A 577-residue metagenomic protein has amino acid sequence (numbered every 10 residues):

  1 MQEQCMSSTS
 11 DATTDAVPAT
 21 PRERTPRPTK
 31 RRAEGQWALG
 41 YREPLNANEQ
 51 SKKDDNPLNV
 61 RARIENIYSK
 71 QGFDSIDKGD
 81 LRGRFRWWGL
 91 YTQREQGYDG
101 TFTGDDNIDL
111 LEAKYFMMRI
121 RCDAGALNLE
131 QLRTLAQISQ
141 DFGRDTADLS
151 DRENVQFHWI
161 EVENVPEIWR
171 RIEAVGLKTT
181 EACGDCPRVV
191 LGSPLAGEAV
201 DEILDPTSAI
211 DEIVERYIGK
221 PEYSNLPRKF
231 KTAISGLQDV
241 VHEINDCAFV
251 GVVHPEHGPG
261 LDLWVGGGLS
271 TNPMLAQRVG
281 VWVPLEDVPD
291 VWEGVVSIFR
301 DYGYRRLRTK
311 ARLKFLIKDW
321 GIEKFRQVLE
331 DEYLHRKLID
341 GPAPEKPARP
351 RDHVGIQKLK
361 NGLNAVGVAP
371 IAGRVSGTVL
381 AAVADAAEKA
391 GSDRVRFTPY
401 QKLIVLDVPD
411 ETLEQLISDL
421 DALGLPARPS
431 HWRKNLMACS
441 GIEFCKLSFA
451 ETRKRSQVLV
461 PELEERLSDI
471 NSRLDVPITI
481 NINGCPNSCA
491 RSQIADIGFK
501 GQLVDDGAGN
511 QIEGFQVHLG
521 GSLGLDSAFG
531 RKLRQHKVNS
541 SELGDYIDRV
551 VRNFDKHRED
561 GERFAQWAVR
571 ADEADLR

Functional and structural regions predicted by a protein language model:
Q2-R577: Peripheral terminal and linker regions in Fe-S/redox and tRNA-modifying enzymes
